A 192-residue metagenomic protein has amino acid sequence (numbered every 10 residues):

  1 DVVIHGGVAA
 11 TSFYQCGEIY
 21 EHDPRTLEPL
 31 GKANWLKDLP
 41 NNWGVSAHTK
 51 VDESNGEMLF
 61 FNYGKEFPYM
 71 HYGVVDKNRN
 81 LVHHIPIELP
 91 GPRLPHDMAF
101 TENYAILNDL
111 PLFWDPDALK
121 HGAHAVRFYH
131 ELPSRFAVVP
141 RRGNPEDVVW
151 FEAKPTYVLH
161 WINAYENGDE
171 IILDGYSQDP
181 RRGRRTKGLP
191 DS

Functional and structural regions predicted by a protein language model:
D1-S192: Beta-propeller domains
